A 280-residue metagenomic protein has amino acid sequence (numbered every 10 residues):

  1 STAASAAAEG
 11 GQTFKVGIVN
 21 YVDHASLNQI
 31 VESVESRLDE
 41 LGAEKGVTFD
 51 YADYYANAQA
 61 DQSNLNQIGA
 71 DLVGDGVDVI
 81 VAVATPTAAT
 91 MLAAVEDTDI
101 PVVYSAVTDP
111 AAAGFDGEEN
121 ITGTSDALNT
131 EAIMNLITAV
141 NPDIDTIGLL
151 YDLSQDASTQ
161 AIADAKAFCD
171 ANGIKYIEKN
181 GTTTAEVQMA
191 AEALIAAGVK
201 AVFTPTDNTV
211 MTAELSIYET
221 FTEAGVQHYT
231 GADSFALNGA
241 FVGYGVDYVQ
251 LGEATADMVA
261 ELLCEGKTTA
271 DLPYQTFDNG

Functional and structural regions predicted by a protein language model:
S1-Q12: Low-complexity, Pro/Thr/Ser/Glu-rich flexible segments characteristic of extracytoplasmic/periplasmic regions
E9-G11, D109-E118, T122-T146, V246-K267: Hydrophobic alpha-helical segments within soluble ligand-binding/sensing domains
G11-L41, A52-S63, S154-S158, D207-T212: Extracytoplasmic "Venus flytrap"
V16, V34, D126-N172, T268 (+1 more regions): An alpha-beta-alpha
N28-V31, E35, L65-G69, T85-L92 (+9 more regions): Extracytoplasmic/secreted envelope proteins and their assembly/folding machinery, especially bacterial periplasmic
T48-G74, N180-I195: Structural motif
Y55-F115, D207-T222, V226-Y229: Beta-alpha junction/loop-to-helix N-cap segments that form part of ligand/metal-binding clefts
D156-H228, A232: Pocket-lining segment of extracytoplasmic ligand-binding domains
